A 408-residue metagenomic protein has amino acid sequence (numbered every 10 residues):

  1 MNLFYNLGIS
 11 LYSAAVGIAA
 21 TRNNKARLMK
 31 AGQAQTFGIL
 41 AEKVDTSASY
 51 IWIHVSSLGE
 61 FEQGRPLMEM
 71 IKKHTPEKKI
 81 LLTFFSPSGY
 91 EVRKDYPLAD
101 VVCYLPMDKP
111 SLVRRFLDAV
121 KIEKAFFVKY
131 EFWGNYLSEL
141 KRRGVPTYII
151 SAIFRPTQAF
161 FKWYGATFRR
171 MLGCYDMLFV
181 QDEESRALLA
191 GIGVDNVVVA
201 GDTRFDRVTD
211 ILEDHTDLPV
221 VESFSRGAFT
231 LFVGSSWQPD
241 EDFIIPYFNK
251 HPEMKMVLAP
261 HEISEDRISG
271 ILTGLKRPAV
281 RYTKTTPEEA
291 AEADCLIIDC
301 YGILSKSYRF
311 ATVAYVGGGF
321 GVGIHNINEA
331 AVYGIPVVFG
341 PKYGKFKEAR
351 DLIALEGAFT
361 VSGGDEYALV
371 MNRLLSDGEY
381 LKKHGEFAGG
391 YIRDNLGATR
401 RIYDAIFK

Functional and structural regions predicted by a protein language model:
G17, T21-D214, F232, W237-Q238 (+4 more regions): Active-site and donor-binding regions of nucleotide-sugar-utilizing enzymes
R93, P97-V101, S269-I298: Nucleotide-activated donor-binding/catalytic signature segment of Leloir-type glycosyltransferases, i.e., the conserved
V120-K124, A291-V322: Acidic donor-binding loop of glycosyltransferase active sites
V145-P146, T312-V313, V332-P341, G357: Structural loop-to-beta junction motif characteristic of Rossmann-like glycosyltransferase folds
S305, N328-V332, R350: Short alpha-helical segment that forms part of, or immediately flanks, the ligand-binding pocket in carbohydrate-active
K345-M371: Change "using UDP/GDP/dTDP sugars" to "using nucleotide sugars
Y380-D394: A short, well-ordered alpha-helix in the C-terminal region of glycosyltransferases
N395-K408: C-terminal alpha-helical cap of glycosyltransferases
